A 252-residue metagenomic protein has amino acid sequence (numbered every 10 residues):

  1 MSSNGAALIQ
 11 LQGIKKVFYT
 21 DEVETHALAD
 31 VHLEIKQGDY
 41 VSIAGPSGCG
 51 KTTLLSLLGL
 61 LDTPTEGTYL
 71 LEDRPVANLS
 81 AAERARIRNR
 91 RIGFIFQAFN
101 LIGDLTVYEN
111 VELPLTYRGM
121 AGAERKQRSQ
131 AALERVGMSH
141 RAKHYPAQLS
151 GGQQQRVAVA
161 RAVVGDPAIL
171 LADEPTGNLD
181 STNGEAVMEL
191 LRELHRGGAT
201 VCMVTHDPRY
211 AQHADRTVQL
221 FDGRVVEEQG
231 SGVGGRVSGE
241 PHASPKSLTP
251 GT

Functional and structural regions predicted by a protein language model:
M1-V17, E227-G230, G239-T252: ABC-family P-loop ATPase nucleotide-binding domain
A6-L220: ABC family nucleotide-binding domain
T217-Q229: H-loop (His-switch) and adjacent beta-strand-loop-beta switch element of ABC-type ATPase nucleotide-binding domains
